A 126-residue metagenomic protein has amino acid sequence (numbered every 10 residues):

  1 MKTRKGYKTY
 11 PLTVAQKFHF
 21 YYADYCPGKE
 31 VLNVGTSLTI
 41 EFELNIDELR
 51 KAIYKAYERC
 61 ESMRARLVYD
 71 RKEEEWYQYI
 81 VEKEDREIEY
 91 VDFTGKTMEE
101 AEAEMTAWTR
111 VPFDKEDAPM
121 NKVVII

Functional and structural regions predicted by a protein language model:
K2-V81, G95-I126: Acyl-group handoff/entry surfaces in thioester-processing enzymes
K83-E89: Short, charged/polar, Gly/Pro-enriched secondary-structure boundary elements
